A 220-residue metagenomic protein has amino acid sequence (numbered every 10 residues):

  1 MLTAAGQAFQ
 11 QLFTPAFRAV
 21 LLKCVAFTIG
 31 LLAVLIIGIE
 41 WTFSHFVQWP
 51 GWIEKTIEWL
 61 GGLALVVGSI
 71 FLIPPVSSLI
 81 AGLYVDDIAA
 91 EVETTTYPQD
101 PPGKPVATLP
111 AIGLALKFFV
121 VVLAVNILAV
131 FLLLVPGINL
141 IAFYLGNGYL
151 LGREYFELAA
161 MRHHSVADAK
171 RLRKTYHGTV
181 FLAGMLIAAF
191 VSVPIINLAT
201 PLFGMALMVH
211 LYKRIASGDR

Functional and structural regions predicted by a protein language model:
L2-A5, P75-I112, E154-K174, L211-R220: Membrane-interface segments at transmembrane-helix boundaries
A8-A26, P101-L128, F156-F190: Interfacial aromatic "cap" segments that immediately flank transmembrane helices in multipass membrane proteins
V25-V67, G103-I127: Long, highly hydrophobic alpha-helical transmembrane signal-anchor segments
F27-I39, S69-I70, V121-A142, A183-P201: Hydrophobic alpha-helical transmembrane segments in multi-pass membrane proteins
G38, T42, L72, Y176-H177: Residue-level recognition of alpha-helix termini/interfacial anchor residues
E40-W52, T94, P98-Q99, V130 (+7 more regions): Transmembrane helix-loop junctions in multipass membrane proteins, especially transporters and channels
E58-A90, L133-A160, I195-D219: Selective recognition of hydrophobic, aromatic-rich stretches within alpha-helical transmembrane segments of polytopic
A90, T94, P110, L114 (+2 more regions): Internal, well-ordered alpha-helical scaffold/interface segments that support domain packing or protein-protein contacts
